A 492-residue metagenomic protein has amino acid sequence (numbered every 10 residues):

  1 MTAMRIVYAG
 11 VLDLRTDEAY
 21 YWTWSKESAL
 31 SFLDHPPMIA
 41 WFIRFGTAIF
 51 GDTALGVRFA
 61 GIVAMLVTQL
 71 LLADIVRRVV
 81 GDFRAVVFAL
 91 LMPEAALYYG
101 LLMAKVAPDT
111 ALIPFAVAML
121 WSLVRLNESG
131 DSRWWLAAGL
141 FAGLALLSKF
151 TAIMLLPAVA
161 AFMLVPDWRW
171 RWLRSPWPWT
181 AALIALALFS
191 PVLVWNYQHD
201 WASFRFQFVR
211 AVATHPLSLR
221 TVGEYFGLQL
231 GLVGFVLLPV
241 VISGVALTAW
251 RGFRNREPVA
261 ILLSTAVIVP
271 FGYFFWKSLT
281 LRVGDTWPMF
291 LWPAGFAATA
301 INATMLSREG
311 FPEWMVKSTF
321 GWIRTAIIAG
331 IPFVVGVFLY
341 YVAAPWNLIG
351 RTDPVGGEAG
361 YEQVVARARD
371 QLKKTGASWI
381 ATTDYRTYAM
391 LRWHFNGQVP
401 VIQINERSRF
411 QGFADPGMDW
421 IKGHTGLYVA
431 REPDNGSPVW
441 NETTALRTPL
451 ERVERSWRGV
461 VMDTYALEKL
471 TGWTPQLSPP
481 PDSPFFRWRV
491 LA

Functional and structural regions predicted by a protein language model:
E27, S122, W134-F150, I184-A187 (+1 more regions): Membrane-interface alpha helices of multi-pass inner-membrane proteins
S28, L102, F235, I261 (+4 more regions): Hydrophobic/aromatic-rich transmembrane helices and adjacent perimembrane loops
F59-V80, A95, A118: Transmembrane-helix motifs of polytopic, lipid-linked glycan transferases
R77-V80, M119-W135: Membrane-interface transmembrane helices that cradle and orient dolichyl/undecaprenyl
V86-E94, A142, L146, A160: Short helix- or helix-capping micro-motifs that position conserved polar/aromatic residues at function-defining sites
L101-L112: Short acidic/glycine- and proline-prone juxtamembrane loop motifs at membrane-interface regions of multi-pass membrane
L144, L155-E257, A266-L281: Transmembrane-lumen/periplasm boundary regions of multi-pass, lipid-linked membrane glycan transferases
D285, F311-G376, Y385-I402, E406-R409 (+1 more regions): Membrane-proximal, lumen/periplasm-facing interface regions of secretory-pathway glyco- and lipid-modifying enzymes
